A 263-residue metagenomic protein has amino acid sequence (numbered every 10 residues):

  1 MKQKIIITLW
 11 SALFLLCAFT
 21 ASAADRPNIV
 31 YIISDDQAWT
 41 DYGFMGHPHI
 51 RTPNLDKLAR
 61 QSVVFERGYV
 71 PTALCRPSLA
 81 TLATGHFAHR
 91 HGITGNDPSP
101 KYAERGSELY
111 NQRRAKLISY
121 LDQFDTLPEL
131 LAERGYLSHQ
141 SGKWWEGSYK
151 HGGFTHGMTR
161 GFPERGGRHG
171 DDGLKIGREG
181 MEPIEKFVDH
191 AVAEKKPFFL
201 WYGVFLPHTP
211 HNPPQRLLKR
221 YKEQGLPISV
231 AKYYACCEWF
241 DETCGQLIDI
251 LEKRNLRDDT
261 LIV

Functional and structural regions predicted by a protein language model:
M1-I5: Positively charged n-region of N-terminal signal peptides that target proteins for export
T8-A12, F19-V263: Formylglycine-dependent sulfatase
